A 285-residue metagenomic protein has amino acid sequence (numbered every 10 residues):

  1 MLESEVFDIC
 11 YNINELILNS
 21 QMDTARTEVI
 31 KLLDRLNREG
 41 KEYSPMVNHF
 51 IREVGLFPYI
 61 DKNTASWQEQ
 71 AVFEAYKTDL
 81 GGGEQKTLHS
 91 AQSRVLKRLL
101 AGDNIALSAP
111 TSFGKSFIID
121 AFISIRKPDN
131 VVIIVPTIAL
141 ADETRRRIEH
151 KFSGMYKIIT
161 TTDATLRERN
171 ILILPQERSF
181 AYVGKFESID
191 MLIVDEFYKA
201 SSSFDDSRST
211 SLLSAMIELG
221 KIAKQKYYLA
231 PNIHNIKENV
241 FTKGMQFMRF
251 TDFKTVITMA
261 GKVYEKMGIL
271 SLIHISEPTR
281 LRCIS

Functional and structural regions predicted by a protein language model:
M1-S276, R280-S285: N-terminal helicase ATP-binding lobe
